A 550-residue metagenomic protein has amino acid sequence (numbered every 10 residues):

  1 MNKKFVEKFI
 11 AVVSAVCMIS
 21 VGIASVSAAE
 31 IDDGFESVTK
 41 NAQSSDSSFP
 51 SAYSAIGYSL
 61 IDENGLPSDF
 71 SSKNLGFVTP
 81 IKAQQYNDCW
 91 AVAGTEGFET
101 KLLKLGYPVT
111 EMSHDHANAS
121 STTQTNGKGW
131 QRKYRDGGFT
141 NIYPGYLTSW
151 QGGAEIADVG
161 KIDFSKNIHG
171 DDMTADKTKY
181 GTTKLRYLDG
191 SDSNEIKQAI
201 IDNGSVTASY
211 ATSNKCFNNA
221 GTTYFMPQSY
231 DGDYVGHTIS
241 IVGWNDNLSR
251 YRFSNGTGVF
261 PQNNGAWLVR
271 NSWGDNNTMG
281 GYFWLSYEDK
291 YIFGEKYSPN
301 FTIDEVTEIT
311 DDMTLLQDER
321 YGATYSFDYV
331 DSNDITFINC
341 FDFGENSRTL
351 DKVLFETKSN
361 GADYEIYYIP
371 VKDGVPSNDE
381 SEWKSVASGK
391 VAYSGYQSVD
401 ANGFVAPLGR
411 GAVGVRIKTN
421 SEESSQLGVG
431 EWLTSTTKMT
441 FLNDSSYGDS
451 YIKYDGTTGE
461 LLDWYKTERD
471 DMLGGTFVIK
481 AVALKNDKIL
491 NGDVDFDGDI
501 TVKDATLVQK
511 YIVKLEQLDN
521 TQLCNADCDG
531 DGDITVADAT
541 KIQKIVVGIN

Functional and structural regions predicted by a protein language model:
F5-S27: Sec-dependent N-terminal signal peptides of Gram-positive bacterial secreted proteins and lipoproteins
S20-S27, N486-N550: Cellulosome-associated attachment modules in secreted, modular CAZymes
A29-K73: N-terminal zymogen propeptides
I31-D32, G65-L75, Q85, W90-E99 (+4 more regions): Predominantly the structural core of cysteine protease catalytic domains
G76-N87, W130-K133, V494-D497, C528-G530: A short glycine/serine-rich beta->alpha loop
E99-H116: Phosphate-handling active-site elements
G361-N443: Aromatic- and Gly/Pro-enriched, solvent-exposed loop/edge beta-strand patches characteristic of beta-rich domains
R416-D487: Short, surface-exposed beta-strand/loop patches at domain edges that form aromatic-rich interfacial subsites
